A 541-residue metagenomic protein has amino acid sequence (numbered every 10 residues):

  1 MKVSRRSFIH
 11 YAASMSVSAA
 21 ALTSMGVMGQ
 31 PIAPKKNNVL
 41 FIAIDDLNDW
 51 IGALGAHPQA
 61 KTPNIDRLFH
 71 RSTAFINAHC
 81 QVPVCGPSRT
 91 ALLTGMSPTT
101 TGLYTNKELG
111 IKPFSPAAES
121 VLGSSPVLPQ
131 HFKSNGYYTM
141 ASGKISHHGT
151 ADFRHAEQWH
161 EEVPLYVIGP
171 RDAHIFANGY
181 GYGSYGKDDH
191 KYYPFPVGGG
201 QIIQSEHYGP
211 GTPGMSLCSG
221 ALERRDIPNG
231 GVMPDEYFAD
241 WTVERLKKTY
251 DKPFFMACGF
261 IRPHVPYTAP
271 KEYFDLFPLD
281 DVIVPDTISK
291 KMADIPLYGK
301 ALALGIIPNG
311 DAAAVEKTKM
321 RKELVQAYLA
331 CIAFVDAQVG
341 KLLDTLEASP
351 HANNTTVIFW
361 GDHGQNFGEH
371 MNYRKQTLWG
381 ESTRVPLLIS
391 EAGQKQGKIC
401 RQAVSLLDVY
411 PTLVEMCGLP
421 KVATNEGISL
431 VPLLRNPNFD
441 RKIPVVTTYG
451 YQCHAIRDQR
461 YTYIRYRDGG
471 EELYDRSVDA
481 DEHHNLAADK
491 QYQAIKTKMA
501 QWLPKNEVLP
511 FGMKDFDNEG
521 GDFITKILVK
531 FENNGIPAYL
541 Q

Functional and structural regions predicted by a protein language model:
K2-Y466, E471, A480-Q501, V529-Q541: Formylglycine-dependent sulfatase
S477: A short, internal acetyl-CoA/4′-phosphopantetheine-binding micro-motif in the GNAT/acyltransferase core
Q493-E519: A contiguous, mid-protein "functional segment" used to position or interact with cofactors/ions or partner subunits
